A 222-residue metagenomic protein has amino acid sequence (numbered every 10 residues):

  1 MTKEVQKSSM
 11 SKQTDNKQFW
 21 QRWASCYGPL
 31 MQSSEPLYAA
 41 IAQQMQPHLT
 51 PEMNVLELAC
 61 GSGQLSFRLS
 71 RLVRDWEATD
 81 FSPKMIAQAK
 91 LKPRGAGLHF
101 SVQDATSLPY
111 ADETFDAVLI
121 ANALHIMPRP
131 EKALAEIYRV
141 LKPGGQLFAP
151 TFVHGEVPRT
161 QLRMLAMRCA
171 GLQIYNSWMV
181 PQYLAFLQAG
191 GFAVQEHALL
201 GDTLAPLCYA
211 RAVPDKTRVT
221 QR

Functional and structural regions predicted by a protein language model:
T2-T50, Q64, R68, Q88 (+5 more regions): Conserved class I S-adenosyl-L-methionine
L56-S107: Class I SAM-dependent methyltransferase SAM/SAH-binding core
T106-A117: A short acidic, Gly/Pro-enriched loop at the edge of an enzyme's catalytic core that lines a small-molecule cofactor
A117-R129: A short SAM/SAH-binding and catalytic strip from SAM-dependent methyltransferases
E131-P143: A short glycine-rich, Lys/Arg-flanked "PGG" loop and its adjoining helix->strand segment in the class I
F148-A170: Conserved class I S-adenosyl-L-methionine
Y175-G190: Short alpha-helix
G190-F192, E196-R222: Core SAM-dependent methyltransferase catalytic element
